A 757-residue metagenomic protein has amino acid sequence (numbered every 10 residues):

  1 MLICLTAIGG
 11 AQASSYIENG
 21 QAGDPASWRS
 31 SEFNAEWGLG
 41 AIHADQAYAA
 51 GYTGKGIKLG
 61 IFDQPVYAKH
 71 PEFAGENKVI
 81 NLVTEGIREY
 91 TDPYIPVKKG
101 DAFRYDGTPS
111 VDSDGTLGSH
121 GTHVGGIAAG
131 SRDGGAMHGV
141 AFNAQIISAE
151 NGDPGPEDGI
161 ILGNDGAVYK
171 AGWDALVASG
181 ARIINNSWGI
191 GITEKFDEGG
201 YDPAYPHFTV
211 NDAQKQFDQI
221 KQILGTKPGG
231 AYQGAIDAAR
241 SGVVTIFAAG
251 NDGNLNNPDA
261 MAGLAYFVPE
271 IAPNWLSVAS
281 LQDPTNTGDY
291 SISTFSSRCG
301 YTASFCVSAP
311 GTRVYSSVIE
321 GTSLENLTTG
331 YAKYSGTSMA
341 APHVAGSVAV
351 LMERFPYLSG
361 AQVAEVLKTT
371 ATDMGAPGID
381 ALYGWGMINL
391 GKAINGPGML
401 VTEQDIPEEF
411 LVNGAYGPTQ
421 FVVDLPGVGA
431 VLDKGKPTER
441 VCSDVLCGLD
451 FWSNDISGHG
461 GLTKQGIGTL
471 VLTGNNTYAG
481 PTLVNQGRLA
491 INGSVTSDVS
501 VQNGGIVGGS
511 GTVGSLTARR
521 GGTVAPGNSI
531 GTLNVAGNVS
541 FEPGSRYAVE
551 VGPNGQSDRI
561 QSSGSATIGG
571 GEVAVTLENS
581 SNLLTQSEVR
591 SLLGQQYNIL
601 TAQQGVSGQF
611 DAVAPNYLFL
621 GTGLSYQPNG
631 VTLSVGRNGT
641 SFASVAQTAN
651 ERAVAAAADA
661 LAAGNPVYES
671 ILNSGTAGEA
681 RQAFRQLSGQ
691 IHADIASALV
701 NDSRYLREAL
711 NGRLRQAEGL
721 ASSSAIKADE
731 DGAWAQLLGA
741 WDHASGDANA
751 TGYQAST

Functional and structural regions predicted by a protein language model:
Y16, T53-K55, T116-S119, S131-G134 (+3 more regions): Substrate-binding/access-modulating region of protease and related hydrolase catalytic domains
Y16-P25, A35, D45-D165, S179-R182 (+5 more regions): Subtilisin-like serine protease catalytic core
E36, H43, D174, I183-N185 (+2 more regions): C-terminal subdomain of the subtilisin-like protease fold in secreted/lumenal serine endopeptidases
D63, T84-G100, L264-A349, E353: Extracellular S/T/G-rich loop segment that most often corresponds to the catalytic His/Ser-adjacent loop
G125-A128, A149-P154, G311-Y383: Hydrolase catalytic cores
G330, T337, P342-H343, V350 (+2 more regions): Extracellular repeat-rich scaffold modules on cell surfaces
I506-Q595: Extracellular beta-strand/loop-rich repeat segments of large surface/secreted proteins
N665-T757: Outer membrane beta-barrel translocator domains of Type V secretion systems
